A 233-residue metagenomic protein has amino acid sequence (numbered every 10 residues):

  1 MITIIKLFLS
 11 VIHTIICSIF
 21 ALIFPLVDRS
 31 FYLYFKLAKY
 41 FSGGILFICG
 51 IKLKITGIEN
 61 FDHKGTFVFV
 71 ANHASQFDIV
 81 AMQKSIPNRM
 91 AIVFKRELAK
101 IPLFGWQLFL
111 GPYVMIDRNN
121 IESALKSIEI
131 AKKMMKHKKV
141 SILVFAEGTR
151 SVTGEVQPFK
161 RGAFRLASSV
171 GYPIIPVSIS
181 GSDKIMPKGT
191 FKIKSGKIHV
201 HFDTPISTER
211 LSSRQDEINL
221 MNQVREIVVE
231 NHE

Functional and structural regions predicted by a protein language model:
M1-Y32, K36, E59-D62, M134 (+1 more regions): Membrane-interfacial terminal anchoring regions of lipid-handling membrane enzymes
I4, F8, I12, L37-I45 (+2 more regions): Hydrophobic alpha-helical segments of integral membrane proteins, encompassing both true transmembrane helices
C17-D28, Y32-F35, I48-C49, H63-I121: Catalytic core of membrane glycerolipid acyltransferases/transacylases, capturing the structured, soluble-facing
S42, V114-R118, G148-T149: Short, basic, glycine/proline-bearing loop/turn elements
G44-L53: Canonical alpha-helical transmembrane segments
I55, F69, I92-V93, V200-F202: Generic preference for hydrophobic
L125-E233: Non-catalytic C-terminal accessory region of glycerolipid acyltransferases and related lyso-lipid remodeling enzymes
